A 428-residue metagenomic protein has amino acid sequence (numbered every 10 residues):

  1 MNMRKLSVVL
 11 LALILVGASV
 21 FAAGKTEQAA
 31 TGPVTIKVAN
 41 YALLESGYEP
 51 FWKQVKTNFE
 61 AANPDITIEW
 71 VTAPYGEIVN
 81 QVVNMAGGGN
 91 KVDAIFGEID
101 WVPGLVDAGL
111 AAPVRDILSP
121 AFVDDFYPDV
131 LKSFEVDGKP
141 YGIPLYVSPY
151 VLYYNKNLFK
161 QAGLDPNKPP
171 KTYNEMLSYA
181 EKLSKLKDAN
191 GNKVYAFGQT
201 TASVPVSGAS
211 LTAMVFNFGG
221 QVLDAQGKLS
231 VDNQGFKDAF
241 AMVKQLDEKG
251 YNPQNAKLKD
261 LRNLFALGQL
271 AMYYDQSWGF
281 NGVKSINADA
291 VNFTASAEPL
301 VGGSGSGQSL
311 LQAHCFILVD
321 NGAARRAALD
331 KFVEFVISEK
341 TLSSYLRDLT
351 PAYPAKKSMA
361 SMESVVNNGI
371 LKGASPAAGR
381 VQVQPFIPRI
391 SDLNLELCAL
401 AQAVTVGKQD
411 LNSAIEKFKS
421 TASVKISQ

Functional and structural regions predicted by a protein language model:
R4, V8-L11, S19-G104, F122 (+6 more regions): Conserved N-terminal structural module of periplasmic/extracytoplasmic solute-binding proteins
G24, P74, G97-V151, L177 (+4 more regions): Hinge/lid segment of periplasmic solute-binding proteins
T57, A61-A62, A162, K237 (+6 more regions): Extracytoplasmic/periplasmic substrate-recognition and gating elements
T72-Q81, D100, K171-L177, P253-L267: Short helix-initiation/N-cap motifs at beta->coil->alpha
A86-G97, L110-A111, L267-D275: Alpha-to-beta junction loops
Y141-L145, Y150, K160, E175-K228 (+1 more regions): Extracytoplasmic/periplasmic solute-binding protein
Y179-K182, A225-N255: Glycine-centered hinge/linker elements that transmit conformational signals in sensory and ligand-binding systems
A297-E298, L346-A403: Long, aromatic- and glycine/proline-rich binding clefts that accommodate carbohydrate-like moieties
